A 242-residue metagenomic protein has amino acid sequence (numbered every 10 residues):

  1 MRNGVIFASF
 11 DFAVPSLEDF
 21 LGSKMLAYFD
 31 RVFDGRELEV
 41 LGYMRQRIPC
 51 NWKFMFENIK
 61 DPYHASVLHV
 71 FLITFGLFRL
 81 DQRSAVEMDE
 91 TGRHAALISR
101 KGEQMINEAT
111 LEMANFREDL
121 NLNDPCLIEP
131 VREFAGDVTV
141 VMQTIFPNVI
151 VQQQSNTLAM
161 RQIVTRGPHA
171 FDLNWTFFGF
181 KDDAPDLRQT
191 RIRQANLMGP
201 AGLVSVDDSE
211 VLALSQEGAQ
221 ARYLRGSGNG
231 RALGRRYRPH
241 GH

Functional and structural regions predicted by a protein language model:
G4-H242: C-terminal catalytic domain of Rieske-type non-heme iron oxygenases
